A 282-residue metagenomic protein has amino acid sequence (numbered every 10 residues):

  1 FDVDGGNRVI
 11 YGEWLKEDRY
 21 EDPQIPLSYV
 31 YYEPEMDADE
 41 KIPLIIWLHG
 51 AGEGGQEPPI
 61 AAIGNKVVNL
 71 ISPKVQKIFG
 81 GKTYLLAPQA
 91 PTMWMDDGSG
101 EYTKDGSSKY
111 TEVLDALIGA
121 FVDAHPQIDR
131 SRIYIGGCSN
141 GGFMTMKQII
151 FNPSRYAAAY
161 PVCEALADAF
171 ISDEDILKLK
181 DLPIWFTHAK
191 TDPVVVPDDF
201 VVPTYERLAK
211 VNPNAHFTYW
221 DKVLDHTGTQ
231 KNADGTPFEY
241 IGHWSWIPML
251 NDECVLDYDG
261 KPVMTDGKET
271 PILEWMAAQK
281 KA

Functional and structural regions predicted by a protein language model:
F1-L44, C138-F143, Q148, T204-Y205 (+1 more regions): A domain-start/cap signature at the N-terminus of enzymes
M36-E40, D97-S139: Gly/Ser-rich "nucleophile elbow"/oxyanion-hole loop immediately N-terminal to the catalytic nucleophile in hydrolases
P43, L48-G50, C163, H188-A189: The conserved beta1-alpha1 loop
L44, A51-E112: Active-site machinery of serine-nucleophile hydrolases
G81, K178-I184: Short, proline-enriched alpha-helix->beta-strand connector loops that line the catalytic pocket of alpha/beta-hydrolase
P88-Q89, G136, V162-C163, T187 (+1 more regions): Alpha/beta-hydrolase-fold catalytic nucleophile elbow
V122-K178: Primarily recognizes the serine-hydrolase "nucleophile elbow" in alpha/beta-hydrolase and SGNH/GDSL folds
W185-T187, T191-V194, D199-Y205, A209-A282: C-terminal catalytic histidine-bearing segment of alpha/beta-hydrolase fold enzymes
